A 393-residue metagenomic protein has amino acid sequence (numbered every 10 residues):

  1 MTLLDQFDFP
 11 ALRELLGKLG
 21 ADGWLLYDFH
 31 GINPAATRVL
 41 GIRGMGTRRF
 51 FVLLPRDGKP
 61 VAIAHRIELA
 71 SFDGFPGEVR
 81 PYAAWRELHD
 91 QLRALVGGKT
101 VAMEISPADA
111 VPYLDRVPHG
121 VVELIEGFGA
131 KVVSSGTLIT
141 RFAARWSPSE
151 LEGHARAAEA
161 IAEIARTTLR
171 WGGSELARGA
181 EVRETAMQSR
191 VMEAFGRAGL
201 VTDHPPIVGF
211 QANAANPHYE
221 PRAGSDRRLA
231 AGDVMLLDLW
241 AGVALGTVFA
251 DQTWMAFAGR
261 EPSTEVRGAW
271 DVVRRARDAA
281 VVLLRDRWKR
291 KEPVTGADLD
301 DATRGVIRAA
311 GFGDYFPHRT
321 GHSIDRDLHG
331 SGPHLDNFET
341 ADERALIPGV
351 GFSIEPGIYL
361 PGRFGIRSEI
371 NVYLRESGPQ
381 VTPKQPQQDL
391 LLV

Functional and structural regions predicted by a protein language model:
M1-V393: Active-site neighborhoods and metal-handling regions in enzymes and metal-associated proteins
